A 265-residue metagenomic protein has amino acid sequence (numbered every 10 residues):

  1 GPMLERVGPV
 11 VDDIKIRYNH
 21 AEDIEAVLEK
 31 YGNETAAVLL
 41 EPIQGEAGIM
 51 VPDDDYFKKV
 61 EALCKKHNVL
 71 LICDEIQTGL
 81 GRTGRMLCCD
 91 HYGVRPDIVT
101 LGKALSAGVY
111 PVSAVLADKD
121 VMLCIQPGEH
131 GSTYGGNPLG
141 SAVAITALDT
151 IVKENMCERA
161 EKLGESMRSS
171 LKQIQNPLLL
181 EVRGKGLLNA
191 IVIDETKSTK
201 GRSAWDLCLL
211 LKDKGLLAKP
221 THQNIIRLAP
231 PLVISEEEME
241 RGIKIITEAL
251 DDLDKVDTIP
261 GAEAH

Functional and structural regions predicted by a protein language model:
G1-H265: Conserved N-terminal phosphate-binding loop of PLP-dependent enzymes in the Aspartate aminotransferase
